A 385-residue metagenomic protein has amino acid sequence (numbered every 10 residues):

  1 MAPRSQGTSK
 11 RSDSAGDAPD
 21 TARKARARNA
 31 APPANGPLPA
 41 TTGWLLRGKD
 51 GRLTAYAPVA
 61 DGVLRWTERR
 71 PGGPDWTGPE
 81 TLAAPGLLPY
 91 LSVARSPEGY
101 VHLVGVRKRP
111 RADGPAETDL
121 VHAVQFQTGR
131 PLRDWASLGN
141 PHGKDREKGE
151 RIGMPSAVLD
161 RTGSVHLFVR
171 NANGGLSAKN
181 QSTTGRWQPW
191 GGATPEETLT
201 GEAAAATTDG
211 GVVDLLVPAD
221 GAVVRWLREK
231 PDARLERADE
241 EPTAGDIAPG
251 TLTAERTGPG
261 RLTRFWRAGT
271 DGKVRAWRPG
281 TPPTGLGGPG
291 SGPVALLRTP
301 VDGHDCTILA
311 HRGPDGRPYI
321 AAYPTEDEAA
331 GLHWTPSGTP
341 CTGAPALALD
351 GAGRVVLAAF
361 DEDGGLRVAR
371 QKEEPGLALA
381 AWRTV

Functional and structural regions predicted by a protein language model:
A2-V385: A structural motif
